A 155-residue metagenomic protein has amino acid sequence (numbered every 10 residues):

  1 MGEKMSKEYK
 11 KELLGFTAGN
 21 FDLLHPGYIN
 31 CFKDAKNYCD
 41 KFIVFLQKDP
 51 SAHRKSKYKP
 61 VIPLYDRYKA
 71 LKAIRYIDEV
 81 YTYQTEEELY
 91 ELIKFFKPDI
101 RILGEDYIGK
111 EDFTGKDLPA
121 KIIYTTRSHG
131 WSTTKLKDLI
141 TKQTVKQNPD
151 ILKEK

Functional and structural regions predicted by a protein language model:
M1-K155: Nucleotidyltransferase catalytic core that binds NTPs
